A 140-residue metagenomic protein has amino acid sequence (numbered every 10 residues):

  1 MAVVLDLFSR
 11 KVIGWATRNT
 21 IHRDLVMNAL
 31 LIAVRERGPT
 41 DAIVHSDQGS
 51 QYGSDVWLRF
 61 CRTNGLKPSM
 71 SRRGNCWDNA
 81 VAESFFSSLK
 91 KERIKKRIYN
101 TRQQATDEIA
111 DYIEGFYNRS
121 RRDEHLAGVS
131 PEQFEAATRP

Functional and structural regions predicted by a protein language model:
M1-P140: Charged DNA-binding/catalytic regions of mobile-element recombinases
